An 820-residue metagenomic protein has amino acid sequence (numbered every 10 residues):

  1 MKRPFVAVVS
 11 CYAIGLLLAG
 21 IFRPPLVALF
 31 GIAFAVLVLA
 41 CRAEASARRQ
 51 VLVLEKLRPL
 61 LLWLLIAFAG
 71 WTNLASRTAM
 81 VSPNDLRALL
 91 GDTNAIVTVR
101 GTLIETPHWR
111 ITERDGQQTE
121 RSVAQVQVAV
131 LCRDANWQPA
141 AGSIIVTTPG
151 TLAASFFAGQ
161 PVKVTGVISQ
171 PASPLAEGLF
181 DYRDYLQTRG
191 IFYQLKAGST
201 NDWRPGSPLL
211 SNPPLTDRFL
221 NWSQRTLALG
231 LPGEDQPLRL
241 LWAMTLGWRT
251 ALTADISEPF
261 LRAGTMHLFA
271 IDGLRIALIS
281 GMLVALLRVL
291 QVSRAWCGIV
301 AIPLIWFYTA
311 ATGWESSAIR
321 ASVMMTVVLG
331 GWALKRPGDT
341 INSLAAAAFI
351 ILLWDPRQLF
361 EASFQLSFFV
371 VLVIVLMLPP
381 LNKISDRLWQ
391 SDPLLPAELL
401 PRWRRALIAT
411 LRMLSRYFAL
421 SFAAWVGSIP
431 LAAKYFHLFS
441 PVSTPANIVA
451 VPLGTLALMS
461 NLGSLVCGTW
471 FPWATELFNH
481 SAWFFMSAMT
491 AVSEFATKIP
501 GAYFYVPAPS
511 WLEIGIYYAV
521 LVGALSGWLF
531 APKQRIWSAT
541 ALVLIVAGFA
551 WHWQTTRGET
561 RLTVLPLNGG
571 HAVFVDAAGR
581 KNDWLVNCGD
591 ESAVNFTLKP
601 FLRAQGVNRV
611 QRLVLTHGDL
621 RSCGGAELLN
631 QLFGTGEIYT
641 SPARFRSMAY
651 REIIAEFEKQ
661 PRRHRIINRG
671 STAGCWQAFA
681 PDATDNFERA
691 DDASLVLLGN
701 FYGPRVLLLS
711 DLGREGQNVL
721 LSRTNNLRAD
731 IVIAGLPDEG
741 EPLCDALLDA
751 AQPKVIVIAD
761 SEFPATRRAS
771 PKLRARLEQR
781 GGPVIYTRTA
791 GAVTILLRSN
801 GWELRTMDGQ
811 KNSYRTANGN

Functional and structural regions predicted by a protein language model:
M1-D92, I96-V99, G150, A158 (+3 more regions): N-terminal leader/targeting segments
K2-E44, E361-F364, F368, E476-W528: Membrane-embedded alpha-helical segments of integral membrane proteins
R3, A7, G15, E55 (+9 more regions): Hydrophobic alpha-helical transmembrane segments in multi-pass membrane proteins
W63, A67-H267, F596-P600, R609 (+5 more regions): Membrane-interface helix/helix-cap signal primarily in integral membrane proteins
P139-A140, D202-N221, E258, R262 (+3 more regions): Membrane-interface amphipathic/re-entrant loop segments adjacent to transmembrane helices in multi-pass membrane
T151-A154, A158-P161, T165-V167, D184-Y185 (+3 more regions): Non-globular, low-confidence helical/coil segments that flank catalytic cores
R225, A243-L246, E258, R288 (+6 more regions): Short amphipathic alpha-helical coupling elements at transmembrane boundaries
